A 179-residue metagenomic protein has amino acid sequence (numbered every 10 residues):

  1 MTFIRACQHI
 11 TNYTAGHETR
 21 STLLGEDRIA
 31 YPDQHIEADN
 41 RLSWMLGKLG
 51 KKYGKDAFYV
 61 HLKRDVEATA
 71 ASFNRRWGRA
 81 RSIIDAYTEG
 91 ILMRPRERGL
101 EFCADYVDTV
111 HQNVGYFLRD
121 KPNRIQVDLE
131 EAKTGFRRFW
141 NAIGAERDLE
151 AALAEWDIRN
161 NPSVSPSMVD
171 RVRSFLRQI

Functional and structural regions predicted by a protein language model:
M1: Walker A/P-loop
I4, I10, I29, I36 (+7 more regions): Weak global preference for isoleucine
R5-M45: Conserved substrate/cofactor phosphate-moiety recognition/catalytic segment in nucleotide-dependent phosphotransferases
A15-H17, E37, Y59-L62, Q126-D128: A structural signal for short, well-ordered beta-strand segments and their strand-loop junctions that often border
T19-G25, V66, Q112, Y116-I179: The conserved 3'-phosphoadenosine-5'-phosphosulfate
L46-Y116, K121-Q126, K133-R147: PAPS-dependent sulfotransferase catalytic domain
